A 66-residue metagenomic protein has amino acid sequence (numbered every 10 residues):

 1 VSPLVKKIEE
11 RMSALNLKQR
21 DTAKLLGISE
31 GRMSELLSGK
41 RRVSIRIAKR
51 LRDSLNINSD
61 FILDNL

Functional and structural regions predicted by a protein language model:
V1-L15, D60, D64: A short, Lys/Arg-rich alpha-helix, primarily the initiator
I8, Q19, A48: Generic structural marker for isolated residues within well-ordered, non-membrane alpha-helices of soluble domains
A14, L25, S54: Residues within the alpha-helical elements of helix-turn-helix
N16-L17, V43-R46: Residue-level signal for the short linker/turn that defines the boundary of a DNA-recognition helix
R20-K24, M33, L51: Short alpha-helical "recognition helix" segments of helix-turn-helix
G27-R42: Recognition helix of helix-turn-helix/homeodomain-like DNA-binding domains that insert into the DNA major groove
R46-F61: DNA major-groove recognition helix of helix-turn-helix/homeodomain DNA-binding modules
